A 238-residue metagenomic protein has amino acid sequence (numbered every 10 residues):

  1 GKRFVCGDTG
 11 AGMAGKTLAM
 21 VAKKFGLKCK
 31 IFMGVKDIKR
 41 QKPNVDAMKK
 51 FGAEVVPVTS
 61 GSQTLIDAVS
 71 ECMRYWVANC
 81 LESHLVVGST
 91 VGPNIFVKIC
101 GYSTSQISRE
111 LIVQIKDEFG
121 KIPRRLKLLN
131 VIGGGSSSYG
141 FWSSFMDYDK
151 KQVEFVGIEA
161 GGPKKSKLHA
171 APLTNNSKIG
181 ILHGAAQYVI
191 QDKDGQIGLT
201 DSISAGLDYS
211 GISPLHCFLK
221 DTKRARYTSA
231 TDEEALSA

Functional and structural regions predicted by a protein language model:
G1-V21, F25-G34, I122-S137, F155: A short, small-residue-rich loop immediately preceding and capping a beta-strand
K2-V5, K28-I31, A53-V56, E82-V86 (+3 more regions): Structural motif
G7-D8, G34, V58-G61, F96 (+3 more regions): Glycine- and other small-residue-rich loops at beta-strand/loop junctions that grip anionic moieties
A11, D37, Q41-N44, G61-V69 (+6 more regions): Generic structural signal for well-ordered, non-membrane alpha-helical segments in soluble metabolic enzymes
A14-S70, K165-S177: Active-site-proximal loop->helix
F32-M33, T59, V86-T90, N130-G133 (+1 more regions): Short beta-strand segments
T64-W76, E82, V87-D147, K151-Q152: Glycine-rich ThDP/TPP pyrophosphate-binding loop and its adjacent helix/strand module within ThDP-dependent enzymes
V69-I95, F119, D147-K150, G157-A238: Active-site/ligand-binding loops adjacent to catalytic centers
